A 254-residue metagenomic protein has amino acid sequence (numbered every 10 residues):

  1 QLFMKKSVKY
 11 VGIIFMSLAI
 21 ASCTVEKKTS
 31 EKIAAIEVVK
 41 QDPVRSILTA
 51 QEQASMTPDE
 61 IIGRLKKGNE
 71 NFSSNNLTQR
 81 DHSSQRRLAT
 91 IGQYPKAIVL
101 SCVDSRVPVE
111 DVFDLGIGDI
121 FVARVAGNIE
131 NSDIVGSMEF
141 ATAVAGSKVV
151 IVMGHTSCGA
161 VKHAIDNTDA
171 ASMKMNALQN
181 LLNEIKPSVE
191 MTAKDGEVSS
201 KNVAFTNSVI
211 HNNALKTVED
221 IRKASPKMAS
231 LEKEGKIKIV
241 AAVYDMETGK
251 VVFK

Functional and structural regions predicted by a protein language model:
Q1-F3, Q85-R86: Short intrinsically disordered, low-complexity coil segments enriched in acidic
L2-G12: Bacterial N-terminal signal peptides that target proteins for export
I13-I14, P43: Coil residues (strongly favoring Ser/Thr
I14, T90, F113-D114: Sterically constrained small-residue positions within well-ordered secondary structures of folded domains
A19-S22: C-terminal motif of bacterial Sec signal peptides marking the signal peptidase cleavage site
T24-G92, G118, G127-G136, A143-A145 (+1 more regions): Divalent-metal-activated hydrolytic enzyme cores
Y94-V161, L178: Small-residue-enriched, tightly packed secondary-structure blocks
